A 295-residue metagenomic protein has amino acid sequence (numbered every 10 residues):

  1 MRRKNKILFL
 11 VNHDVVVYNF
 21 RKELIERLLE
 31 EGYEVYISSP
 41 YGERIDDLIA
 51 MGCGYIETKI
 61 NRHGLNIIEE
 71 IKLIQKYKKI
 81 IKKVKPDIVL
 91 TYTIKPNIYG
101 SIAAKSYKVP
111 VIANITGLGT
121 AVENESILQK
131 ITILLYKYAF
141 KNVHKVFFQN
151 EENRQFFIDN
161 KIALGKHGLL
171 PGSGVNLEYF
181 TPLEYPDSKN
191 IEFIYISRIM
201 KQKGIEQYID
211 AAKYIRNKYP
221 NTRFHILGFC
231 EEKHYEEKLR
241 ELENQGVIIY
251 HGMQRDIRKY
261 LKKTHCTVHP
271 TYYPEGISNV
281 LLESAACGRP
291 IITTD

Functional and structural regions predicted by a protein language model:
N19-F20, I68, K72-Q75, P110-I112 (+1 more regions): Nucleotide-sugar donor phosphate/pyrophosphate-binding loop at the beta->alpha transition of glycosyltransferases
L28, F193, Y208-I209, F224: A structural motif in glycosyltransferase catalytic domains
S39-E43, V175, I196, R223-E236: Glycosyltransferase donor-sugar binding loop
I56, K137-P182: Donor nucleotide-sugar binding/catalytic pocket of nucleotide-sugar-dependent glycosyltransferases
T91-N97, I115: Short His-centered aromatic/hydrophobic patch
E184-K203, I209-A212: Conserved donor-binding/catalytic core segment of Leloir-type glycosyltransferases
E236-M253: Nucleotide-activated donor-binding/catalytic signature segment of Leloir-type glycosyltransferases, i.e., the conserved
P290-T293: Short hydrophobic beta-strand element within catalytic cores of glycosyltransferases and related nucleotide-activated
